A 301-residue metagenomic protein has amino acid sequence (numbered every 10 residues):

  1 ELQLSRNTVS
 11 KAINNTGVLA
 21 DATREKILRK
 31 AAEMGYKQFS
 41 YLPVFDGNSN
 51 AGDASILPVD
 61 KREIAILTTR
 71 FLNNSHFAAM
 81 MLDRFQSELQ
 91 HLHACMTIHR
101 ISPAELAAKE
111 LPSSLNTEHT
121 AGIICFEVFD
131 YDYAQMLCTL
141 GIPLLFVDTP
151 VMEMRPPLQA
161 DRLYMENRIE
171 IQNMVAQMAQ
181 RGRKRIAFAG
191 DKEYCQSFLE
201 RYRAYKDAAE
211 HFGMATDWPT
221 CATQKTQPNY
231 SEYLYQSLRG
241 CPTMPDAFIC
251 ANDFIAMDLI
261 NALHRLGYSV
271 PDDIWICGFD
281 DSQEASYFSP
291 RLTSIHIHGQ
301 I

Functional and structural regions predicted by a protein language model:
E1-D53: N-terminal helix-turn-helix DNA-binding module of bacterial transcription factors
Y36-P112, H119-A121: Amphipathic helical "hinge" segments at domain boundaries
A65, T117-E127, A187-A189, C241-I255 (+1 more regions): Periplasmic-binding protein-like
L89-I101, F188, K206-Y230: Short beta-strand elements in bilobed, periplasmic/extracellular small-molecule ligand-binding domains
F126-E170, F254, D280-L292: Flexible loop/hinge segments that line or gate small-molecule binding clefts
A160-A189, P228-Q236, A256, H296-I301: Hydrophobic alpha-helical segments within soluble ligand-binding/sensing domains
M174-M214: An alpha-beta-alpha
Y235-I301: Flexible loop/turn connectors
